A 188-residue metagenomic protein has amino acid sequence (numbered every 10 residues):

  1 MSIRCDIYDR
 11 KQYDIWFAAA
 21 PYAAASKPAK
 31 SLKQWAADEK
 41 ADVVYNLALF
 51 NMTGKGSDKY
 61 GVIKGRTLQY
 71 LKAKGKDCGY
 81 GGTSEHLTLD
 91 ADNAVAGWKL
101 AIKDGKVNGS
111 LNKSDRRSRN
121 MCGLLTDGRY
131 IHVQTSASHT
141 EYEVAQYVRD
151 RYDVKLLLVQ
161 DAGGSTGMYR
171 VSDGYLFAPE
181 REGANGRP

Functional and structural regions predicted by a protein language model:
M1-P188: Gly/Ser/Thr/Pro-rich low-complexity, intrinsically disordered segments
